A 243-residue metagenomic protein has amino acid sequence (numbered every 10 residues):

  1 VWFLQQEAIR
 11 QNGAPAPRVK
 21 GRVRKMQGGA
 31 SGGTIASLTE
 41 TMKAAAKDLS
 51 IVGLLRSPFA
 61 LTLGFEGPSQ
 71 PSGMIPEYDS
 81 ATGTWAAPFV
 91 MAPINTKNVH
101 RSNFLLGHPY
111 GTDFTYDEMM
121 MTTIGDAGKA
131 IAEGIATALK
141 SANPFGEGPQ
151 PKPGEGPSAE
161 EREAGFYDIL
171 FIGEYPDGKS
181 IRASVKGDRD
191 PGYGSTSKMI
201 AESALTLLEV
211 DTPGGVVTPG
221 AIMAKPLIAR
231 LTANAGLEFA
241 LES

Functional and structural regions predicted by a protein language model:
W2-S243: C-terminal catalytic/substrate-binding lobe primarily of soluble NAD(P)-dependent oxidoreductases
